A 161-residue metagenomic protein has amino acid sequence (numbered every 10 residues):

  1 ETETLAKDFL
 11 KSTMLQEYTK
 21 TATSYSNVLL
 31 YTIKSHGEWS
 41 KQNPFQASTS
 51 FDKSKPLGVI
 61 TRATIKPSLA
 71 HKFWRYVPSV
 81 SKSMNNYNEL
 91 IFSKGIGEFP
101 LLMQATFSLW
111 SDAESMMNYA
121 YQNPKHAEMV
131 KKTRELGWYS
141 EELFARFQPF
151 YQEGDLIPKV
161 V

Functional and structural regions predicted by a protein language model:
T2-F9, K20-A105, E114-P124, E142-V161: Short S/T/G/P-rich N-terminal loop/turn motif that feeds into the first structured element of a domain
K11-S12, M129: A structural signal for the main folded, soluble domain(s) of proteins
E17-K20, E135: Tandem-repeat/low-complexity and Cys-motif detector
N118, K125-S140: Extended hydrophobic/aromatic segments used for targeting, binding, or gating
